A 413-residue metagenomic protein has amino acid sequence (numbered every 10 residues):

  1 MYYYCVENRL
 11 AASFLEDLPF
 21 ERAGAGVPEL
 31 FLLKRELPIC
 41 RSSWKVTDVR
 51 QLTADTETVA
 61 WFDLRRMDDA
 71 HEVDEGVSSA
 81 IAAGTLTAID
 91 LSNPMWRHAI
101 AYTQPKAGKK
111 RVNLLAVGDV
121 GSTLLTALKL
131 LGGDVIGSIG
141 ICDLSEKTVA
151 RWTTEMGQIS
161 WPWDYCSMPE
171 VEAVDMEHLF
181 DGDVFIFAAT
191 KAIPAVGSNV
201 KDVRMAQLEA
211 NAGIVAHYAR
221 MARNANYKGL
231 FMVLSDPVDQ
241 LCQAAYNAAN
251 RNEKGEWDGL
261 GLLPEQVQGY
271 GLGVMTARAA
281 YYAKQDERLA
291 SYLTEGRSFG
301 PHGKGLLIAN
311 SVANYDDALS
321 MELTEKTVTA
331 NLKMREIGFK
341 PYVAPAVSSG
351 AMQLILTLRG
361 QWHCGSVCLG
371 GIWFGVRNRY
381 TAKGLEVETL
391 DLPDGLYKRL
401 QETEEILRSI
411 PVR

Functional and structural regions predicted by a protein language model:
M1-G108, S349, L354, L358-Q361 (+1 more regions): N-terminal ligand-binding/catalytic initiation module
W44-M67, H71-E72, K284-R413: Long, compositionally biased stretches enriched for glycine and/or charged residues
D119-L124: Hydrophobic/small residue at the entry helix of a nucleotide-binding pocket
I136-G140: Short beta-strand element of Class I
L144-G182: Conserved N-terminal Rossmann-fold NAD(P) cofactor-binding segment
C166-K228: Rossmann-like NAD(P)-binding element
S235-N310: Rossmann-like dinucleotide-binding core of oxidoreductases
